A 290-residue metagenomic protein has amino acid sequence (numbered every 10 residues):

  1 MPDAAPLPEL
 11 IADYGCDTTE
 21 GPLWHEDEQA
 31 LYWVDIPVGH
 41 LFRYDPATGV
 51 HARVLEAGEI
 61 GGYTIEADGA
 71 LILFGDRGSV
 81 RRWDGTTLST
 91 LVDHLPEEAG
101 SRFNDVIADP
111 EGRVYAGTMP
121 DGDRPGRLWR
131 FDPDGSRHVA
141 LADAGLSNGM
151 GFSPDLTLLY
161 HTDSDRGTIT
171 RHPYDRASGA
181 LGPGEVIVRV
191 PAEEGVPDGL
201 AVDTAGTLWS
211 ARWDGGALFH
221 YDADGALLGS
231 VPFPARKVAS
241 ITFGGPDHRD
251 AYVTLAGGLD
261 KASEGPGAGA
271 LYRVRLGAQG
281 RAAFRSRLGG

Functional and structural regions predicted by a protein language model:
M1-C16, Y44-T48, V92-L95, G184-E185 (+2 more regions): A short helix->beta-strand "capping" segment at the edge of beta-propeller domains
L7-D13, G49-L55, S89-P96, S136-A142 (+2 more regions): A short beta-strand motif characteristic of beta-propeller blades
D13-E28, A57-G75, P96-V114, G122 (+4 more regions): Beta-rich, blade/repeat-based domains predominating in secreted/periplasmic proteins but also intracellular
I36-P37, P120-P125, S164-G167, W213-D214 (+1 more regions): Short, solvent-exposed loop/turn segments at conserved positions within beta-propeller repeat blades
H40-F42, S79-R81, G126-W129, T168-T170 (+2 more regions): A short loop-to-beta-strand structural motif that recurs across blades of beta-propeller domains
T168, H172, R189-A223: Loop/turn-rich, solvent-exposed surfaces of beta-rich toroidal or solenoidal domains
H172-G179, L276-R281: Short loop/turn segments immediately following beta-strands, especially the blade-tip and inter-blade linker loops
T242-G290: Blade-level signature of beta-propeller repeat domains, shared across WD40, Kelch, NHL, RCC1 and BNR/Asp-box propellers
